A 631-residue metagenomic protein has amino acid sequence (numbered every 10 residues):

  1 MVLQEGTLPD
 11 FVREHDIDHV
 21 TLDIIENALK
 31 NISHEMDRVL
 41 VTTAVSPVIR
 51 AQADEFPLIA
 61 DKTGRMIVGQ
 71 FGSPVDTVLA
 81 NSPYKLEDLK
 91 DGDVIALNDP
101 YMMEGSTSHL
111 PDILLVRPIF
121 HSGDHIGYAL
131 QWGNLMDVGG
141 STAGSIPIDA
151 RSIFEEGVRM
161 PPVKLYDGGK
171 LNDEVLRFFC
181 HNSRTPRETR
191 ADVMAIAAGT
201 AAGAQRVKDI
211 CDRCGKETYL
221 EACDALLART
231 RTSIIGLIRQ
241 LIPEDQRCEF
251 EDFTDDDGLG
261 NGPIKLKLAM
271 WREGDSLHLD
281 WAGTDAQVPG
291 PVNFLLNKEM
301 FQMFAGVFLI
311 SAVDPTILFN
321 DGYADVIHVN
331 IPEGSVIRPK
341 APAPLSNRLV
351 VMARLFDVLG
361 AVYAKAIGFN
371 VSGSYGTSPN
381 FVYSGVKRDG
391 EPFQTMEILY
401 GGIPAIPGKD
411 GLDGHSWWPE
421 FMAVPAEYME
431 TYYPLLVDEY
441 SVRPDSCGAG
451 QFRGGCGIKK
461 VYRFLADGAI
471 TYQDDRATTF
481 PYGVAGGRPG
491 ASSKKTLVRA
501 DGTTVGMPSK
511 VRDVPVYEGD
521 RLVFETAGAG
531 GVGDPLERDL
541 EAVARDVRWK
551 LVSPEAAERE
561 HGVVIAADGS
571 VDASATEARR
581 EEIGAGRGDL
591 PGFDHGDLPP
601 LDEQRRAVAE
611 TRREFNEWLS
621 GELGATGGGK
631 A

Functional and structural regions predicted by a protein language model:
M1-D91, P100-H121, H125-G629: Glycine/proline-enriched, intrinsically flexible loops and inter-domain linkers
V94-A96: Hydrophobic transmembrane alpha-helices and their membrane-interface boundaries in multi-pass, membrane-anchored
